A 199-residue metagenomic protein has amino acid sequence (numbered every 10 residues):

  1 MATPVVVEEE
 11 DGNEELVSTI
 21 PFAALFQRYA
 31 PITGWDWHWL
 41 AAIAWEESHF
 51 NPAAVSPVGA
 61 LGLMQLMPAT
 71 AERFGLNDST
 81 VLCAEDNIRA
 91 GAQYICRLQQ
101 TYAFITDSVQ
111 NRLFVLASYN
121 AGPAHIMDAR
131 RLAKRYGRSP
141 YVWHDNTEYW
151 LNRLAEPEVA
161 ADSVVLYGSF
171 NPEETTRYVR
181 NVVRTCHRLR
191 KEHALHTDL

Functional and structural regions predicted by a protein language model:
A2-P52, A69, E85-I88, Y102-T106 (+2 more regions): Export/targeting segments at the very N-terminus of extracytoplasmic proteins
S18, F22, S56-G59, T80 (+1 more regions): Residue-level signature of the cytosolic catalytic core of signaling kinases
D36-A42, V58-L61, V109-A117: Alpha-helical scaffolds flanking conserved acidic
S48-P57, R73, L98-T101, A121-R135: Secretory-pathway/luminal and periplasmic proteins that interact with or process carbohydrate-rich
P57-S79, N87-R97, V182: Substrate-binding/active-site groove segments that recognize and process beta-1,4-linked N-acetyl-hexosamine
D78-V81, I88, Q93-L116, P123-H125: Flexible, glycine-rich surface segments
L113-E192: Catalytic and substrate-binding regions of cell-wall glycan-acting enzymes that process beta-1,4-linked
